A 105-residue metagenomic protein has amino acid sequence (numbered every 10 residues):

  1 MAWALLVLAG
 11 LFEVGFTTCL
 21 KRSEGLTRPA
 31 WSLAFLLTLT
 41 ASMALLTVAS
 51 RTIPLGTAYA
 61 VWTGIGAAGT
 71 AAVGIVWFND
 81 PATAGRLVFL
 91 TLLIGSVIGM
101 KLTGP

Functional and structural regions predicted by a protein language model:
M1-P105: Polytopic alpha-helical membrane proteins, predominantly small-molecule transporters/carriers
